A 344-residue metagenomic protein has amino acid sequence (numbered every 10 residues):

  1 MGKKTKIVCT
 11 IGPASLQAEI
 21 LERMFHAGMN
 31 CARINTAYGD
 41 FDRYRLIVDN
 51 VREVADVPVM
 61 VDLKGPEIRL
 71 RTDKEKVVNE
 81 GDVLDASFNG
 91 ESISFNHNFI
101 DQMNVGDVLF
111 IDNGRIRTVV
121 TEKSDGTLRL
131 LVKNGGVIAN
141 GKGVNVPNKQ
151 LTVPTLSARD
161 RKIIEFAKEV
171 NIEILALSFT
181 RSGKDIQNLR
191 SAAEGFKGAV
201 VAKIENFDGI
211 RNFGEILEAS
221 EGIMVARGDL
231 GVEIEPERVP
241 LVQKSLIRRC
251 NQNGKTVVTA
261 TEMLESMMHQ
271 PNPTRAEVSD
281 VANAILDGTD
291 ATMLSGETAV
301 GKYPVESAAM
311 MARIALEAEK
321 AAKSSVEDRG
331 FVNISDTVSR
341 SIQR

Functional and structural regions predicted by a protein language model:
M1-R344: Non-catalytic helical/linker scaffolds that mediate oligomerization, partner binding, and domain coupling around large
